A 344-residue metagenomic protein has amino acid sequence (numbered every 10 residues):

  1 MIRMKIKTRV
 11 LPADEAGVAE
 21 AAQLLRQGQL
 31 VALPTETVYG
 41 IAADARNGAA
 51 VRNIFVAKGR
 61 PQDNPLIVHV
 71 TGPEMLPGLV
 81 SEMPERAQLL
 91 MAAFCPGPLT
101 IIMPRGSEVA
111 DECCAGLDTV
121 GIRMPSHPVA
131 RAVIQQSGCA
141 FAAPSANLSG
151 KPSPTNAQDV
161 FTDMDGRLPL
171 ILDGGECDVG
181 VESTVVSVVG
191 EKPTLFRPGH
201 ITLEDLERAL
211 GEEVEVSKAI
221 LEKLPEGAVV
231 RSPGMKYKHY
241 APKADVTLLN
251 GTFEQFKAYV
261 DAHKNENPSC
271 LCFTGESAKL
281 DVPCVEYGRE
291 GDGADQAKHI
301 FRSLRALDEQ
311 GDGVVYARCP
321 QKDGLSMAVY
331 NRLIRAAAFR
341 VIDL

Functional and structural regions predicted by a protein language model:
I2-L344: Active-site-adjacent structural elements in enzyme catalytic cores
